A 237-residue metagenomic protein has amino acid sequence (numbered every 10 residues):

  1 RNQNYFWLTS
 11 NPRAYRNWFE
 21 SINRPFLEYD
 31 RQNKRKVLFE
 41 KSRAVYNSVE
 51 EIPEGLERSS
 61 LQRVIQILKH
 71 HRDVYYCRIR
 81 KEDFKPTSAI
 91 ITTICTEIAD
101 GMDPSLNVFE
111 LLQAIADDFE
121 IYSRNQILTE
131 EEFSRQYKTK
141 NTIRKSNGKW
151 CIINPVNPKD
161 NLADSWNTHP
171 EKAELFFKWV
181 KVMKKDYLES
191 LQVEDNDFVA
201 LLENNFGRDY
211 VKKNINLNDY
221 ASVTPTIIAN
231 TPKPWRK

Functional and structural regions predicted by a protein language model:
R1-K237: Non-catalytic helical "accessory" subdomain of NTase-fold nucleotidyltransferases
